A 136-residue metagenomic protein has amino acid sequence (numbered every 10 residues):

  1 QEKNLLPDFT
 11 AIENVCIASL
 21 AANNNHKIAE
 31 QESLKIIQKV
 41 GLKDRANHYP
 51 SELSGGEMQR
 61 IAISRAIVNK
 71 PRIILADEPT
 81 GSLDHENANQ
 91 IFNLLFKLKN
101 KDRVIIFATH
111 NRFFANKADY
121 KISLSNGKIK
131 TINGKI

Functional and structural regions predicted by a protein language model:
F9-I17: Short coil-to-helix segment of the ABC ATPase nucleotide-binding domain corresponding to the Q-loop/switch region
C16-I28, K39: ABC-type ATPase nucleotide-binding domains, specifically the catalytic core motifs of the NBD
Y49-L53, E57-M58: Conserved ABC ATPase signature
I63: Hydrophobic anchor residue at the start of the ABC signature
V68-R72: A short, proline-enriched helix->beta-strand linker immediately N-terminal to the Walker B motif in ABC-type P-loop
I74-D77: Catalytic Walker B motif of ABC-type/P-loop ATPase nucleotide-binding domains
H85-N87: Helix N-cap at the start of a conserved alpha-helix in ABC-type nucleotide-binding domains
